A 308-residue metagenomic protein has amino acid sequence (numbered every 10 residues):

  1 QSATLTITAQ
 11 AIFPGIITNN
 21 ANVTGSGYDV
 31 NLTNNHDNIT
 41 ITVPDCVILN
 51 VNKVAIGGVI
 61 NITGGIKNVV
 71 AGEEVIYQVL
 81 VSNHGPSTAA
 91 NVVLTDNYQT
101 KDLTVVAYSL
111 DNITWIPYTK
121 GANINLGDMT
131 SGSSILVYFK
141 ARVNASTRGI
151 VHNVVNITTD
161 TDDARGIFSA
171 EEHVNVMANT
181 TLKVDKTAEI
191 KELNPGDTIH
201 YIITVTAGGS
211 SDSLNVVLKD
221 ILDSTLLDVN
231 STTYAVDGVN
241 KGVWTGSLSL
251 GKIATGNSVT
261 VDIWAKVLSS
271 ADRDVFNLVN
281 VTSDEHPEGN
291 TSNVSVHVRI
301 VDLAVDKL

Functional and structural regions predicted by a protein language model:
Q1-L308: Exported/extracytosolic protein signature
